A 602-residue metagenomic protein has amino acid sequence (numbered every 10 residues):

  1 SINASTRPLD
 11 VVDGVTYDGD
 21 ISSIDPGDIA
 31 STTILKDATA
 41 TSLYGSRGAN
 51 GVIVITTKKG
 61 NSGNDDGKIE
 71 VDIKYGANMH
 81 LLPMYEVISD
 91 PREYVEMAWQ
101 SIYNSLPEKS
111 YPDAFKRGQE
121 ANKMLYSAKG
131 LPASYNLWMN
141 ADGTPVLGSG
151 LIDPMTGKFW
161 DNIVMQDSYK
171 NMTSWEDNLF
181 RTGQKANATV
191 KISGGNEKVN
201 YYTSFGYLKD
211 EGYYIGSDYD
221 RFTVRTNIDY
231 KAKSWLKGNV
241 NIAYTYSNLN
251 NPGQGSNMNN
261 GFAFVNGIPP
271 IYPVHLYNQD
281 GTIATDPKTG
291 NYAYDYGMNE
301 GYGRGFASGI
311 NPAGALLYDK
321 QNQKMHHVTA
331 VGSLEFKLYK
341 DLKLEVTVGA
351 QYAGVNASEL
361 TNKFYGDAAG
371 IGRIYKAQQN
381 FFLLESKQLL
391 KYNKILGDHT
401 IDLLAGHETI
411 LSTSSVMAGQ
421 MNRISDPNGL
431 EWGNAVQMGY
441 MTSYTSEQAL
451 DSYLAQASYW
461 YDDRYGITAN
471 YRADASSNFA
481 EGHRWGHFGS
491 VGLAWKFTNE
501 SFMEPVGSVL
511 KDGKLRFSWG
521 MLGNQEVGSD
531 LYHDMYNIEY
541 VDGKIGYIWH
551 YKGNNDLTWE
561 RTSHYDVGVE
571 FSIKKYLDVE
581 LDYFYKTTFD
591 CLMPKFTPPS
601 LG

Functional and structural regions predicted by a protein language model:
S1-A4, P8, N61-I215, G253-S256 (+3 more regions): Residues embedded in well-ordered regular secondary structure
T6-P8, D25-A30, A49-G51, D65-G67: Envelope-exposed proteins and targeting segments
R7, R221, N227-L236, N241-Y246 (+2 more regions): Extracellular/periplasmic, surface-exposed regions of secreted and cell-surface proteins
P8, D13-T39: Short acidic/polar hinge/loop motifs at secondary-structure boundaries that mediate gating or recognition
S22-G27, Y44-A49, S217-D220, Q254 (+1 more regions): Short, glycine-/polar-rich solvent-exposed loops and beta-turns at beta-strand/coil boundaries
T32-T33, I53-I55: Non-catalytic regulatory/gating segments with a bias toward low-complexity or hydrophobic composition
A38-T39, G60-N61, G76-N78, L522-Q525: Acidic glycine-/aspartate-rich tracts in secreted/extracellular proteins
L249-H275: Low-complexity intrinsically disordered tracts that form flexible linkers/tails across taxa
